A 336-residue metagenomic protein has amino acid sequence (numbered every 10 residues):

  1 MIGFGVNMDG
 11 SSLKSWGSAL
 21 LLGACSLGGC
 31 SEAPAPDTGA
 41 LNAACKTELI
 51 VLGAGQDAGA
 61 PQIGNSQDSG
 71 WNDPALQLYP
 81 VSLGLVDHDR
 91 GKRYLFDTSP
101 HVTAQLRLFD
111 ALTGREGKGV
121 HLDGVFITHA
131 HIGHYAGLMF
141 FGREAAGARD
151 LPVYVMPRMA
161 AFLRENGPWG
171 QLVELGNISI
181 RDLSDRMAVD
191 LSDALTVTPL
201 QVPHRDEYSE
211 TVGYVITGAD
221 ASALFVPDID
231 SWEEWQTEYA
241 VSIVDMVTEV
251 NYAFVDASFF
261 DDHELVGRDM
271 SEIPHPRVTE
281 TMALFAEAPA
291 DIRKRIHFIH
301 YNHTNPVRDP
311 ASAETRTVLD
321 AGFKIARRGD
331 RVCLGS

Functional and structural regions predicted by a protein language model:
V6-G17: Bacterial N-terminal signal peptides that target proteins for export
L27-G29: C-terminal motif of bacterial Sec signal peptides marking the signal peptidase cleavage site
S31-A33: Bacterial signal peptide processing site
P36-A111, R115-G117, R181-M246, D330-S336: Core dinuclear metal-dependent hydrolase active-site scaffold
D87-L95, S99-Y154: Active-site metal-binding motif and surrounding structural segment of the metallo-beta-lactamase
Y94-F96, F126, A223-F225, A253 (+1 more regions): Residue-level marker for buried hydrophobic side chains located in beta-strands that build the well-ordered beta-sheet
L151-M159, F254: Short internal beta-strands
S222, D230-R331: Cap/insert and terminal regions of metallo-dependent hydrolase folds
